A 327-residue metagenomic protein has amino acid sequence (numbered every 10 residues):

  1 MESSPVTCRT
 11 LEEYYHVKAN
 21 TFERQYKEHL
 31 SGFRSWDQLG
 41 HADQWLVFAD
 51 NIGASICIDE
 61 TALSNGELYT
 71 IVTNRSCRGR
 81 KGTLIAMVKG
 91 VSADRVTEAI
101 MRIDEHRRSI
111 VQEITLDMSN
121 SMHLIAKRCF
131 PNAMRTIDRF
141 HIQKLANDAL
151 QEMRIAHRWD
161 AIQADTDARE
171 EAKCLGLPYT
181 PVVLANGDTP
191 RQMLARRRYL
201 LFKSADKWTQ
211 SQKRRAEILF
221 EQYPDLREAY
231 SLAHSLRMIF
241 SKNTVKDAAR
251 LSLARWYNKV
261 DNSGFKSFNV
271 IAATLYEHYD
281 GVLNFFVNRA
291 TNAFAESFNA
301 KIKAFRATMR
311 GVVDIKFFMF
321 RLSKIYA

Functional and structural regions predicted by a protein language model:
M1-V6, S241: Short, amphipathic alpha-helical "recognition" segments used to contact nucleic acids or chromatin
T7-K27: Short, basic interhelical loop/turn and adjoining N-cap of the next helix at nucleic-acid- or acidic-partner-contacting
L11-K18, I58-E60, A290-T291: Conserved short loop/turn motifs at secondary-structure junctions
E23-I125: RNase H-like nuclease fold core
S31, N65-G66, R75-K81, T97-E98 (+3 more regions): Acidic/histidine-rich catalytic cores and adjacent linkers of DNA breakage/strand-transfer/modification proteins
C57, T136-R139, F294-A295: Alpha-helical architecture
N132-D148: Inter-helix linker motif
N147-W159: Short, surface-exposed amphipathic charged segments that create phosphate/polyanion-binding patches used for binding
